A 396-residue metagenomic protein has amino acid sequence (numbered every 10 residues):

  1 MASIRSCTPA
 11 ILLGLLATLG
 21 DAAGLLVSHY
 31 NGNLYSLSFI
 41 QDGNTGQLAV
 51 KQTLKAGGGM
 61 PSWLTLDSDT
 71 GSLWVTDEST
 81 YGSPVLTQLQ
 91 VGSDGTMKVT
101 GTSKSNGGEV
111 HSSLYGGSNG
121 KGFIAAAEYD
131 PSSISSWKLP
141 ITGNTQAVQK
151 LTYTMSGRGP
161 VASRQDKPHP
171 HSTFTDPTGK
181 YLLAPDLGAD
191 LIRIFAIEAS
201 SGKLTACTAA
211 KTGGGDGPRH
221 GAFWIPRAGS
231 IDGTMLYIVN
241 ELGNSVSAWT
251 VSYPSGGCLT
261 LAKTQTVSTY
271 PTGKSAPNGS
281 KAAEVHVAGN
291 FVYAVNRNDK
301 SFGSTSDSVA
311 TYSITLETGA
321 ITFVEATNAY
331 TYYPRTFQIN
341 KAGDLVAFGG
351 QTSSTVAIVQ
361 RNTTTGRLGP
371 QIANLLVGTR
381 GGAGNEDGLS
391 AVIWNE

Functional and structural regions predicted by a protein language model:
M1-G24: Fungal secretory targeting signals
A22-A23, D69-G71, G120-G122, T178-K180 (+4 more regions): Short coil/turn segments that connect the beta-strands within blades of beta-propeller domains
L37-T45, Q88-T96, W137-V148, F195-K203 (+3 more regions): Short loop/turn segments immediately following beta-strands, especially the blade-tip and inter-blade linker loops
Q47-G122: Blade-loop segments of beta-propeller domains
A49-A56, K98-K104, Q149, G157-S163 (+4 more regions): A short beta-strand motif characteristic of beta-propeller blades
T96-S172: Asp-box/WD-like beta-propeller blade repeats and closely related beta-sheet repeat scaffolds
G279-S354: Loop/turn-rich, solvent-exposed surfaces of beta-rich toroidal or solenoidal domains
